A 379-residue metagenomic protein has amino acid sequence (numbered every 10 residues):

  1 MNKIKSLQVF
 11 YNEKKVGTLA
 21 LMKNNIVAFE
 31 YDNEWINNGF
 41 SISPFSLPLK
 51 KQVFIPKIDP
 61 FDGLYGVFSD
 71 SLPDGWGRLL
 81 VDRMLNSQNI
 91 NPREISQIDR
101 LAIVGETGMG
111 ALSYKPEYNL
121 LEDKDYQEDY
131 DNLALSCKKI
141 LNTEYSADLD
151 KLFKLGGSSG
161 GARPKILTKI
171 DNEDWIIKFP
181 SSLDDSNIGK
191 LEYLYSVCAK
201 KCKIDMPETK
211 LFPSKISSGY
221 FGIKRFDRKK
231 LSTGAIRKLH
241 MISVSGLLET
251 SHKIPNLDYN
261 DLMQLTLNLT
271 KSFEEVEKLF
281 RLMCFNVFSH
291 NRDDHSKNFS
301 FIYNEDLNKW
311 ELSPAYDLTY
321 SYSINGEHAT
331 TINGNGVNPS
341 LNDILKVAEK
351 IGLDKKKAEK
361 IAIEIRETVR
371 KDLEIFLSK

Functional and structural regions predicted by a protein language model:
M1-S296, S300-K379: Phosphate/dinucleotide-binding and metal-coordinating scaffold of catalytic cores in nucleotide-dependent enzymes
